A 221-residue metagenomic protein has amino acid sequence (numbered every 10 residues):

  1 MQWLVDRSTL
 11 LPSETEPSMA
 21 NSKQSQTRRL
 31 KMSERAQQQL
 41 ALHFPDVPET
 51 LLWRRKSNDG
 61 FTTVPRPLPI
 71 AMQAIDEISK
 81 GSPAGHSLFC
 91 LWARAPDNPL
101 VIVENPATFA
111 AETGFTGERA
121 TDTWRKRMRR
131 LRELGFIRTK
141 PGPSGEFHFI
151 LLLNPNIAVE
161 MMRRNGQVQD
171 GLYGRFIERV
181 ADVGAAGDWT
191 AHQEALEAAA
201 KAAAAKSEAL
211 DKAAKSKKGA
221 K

Functional and structural regions predicted by a protein language model:
Q2-T108: Short recognition helix of helix-turn-helix/winged-helix DNA-binding domains
V47-L51, T139-P141, H148-I157, M161: Short, cationic/aromatic linear interface patches that serve as DNA/RNA-contacting surfaces or protein-partner docking
T63-I70, S79-S87, R119-K126, R132 (+2 more regions): Short, well-structured alpha-helical interface segments that form or flank functional binding sites
R94-I150: Winged helix-turn-helix DNA-binding recognition segment
R127, F136, L152-L153, G166-G171 (+1 more regions): Short, hydrophobic/aromatic alpha-helical segments in well-folded domains
P155-H192: Short, amphipathic alpha-helical interaction segments positioned at domain boundaries
G184-E208, K217: Terminal interaction helix/tail motif
D211-K221: Long, low-complexity, intrinsically disordered segments
